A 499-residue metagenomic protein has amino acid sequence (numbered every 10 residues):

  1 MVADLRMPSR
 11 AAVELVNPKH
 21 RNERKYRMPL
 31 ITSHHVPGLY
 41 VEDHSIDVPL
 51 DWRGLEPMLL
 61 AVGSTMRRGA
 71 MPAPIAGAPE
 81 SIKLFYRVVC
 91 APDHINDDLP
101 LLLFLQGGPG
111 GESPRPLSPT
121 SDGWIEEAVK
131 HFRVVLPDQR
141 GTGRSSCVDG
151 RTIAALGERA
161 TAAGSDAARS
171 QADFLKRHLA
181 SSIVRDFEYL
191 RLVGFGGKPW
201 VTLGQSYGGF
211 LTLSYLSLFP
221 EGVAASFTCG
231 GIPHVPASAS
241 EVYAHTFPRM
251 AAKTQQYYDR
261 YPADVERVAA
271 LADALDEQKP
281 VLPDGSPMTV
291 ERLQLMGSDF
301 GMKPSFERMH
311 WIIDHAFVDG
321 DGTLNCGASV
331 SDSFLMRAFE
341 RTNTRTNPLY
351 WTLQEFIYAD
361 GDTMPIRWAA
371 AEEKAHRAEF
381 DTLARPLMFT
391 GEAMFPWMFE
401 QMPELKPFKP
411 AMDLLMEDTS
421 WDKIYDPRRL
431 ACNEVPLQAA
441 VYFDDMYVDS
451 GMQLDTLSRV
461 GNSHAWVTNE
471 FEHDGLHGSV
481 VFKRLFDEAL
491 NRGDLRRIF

Functional and structural regions predicted by a protein language model:
L5-H20: Intrinsically disordered, low-structural-confidence terminal and linker regions
A12, N22-I31: DnaQ-like (DEDDh/DEDDy) 3′-5′ exonuclease domain used for proofreading and 3′-end trimming on nucleic acids
Y26-P29, H35-R68, P72-I82, V88-G285 (+5 more regions): Gly/Pro-rich cap/lid or specificity-loop segments adjacent to the active site
K279-D418: Alpha/beta-hydrolase fold active-site neighborhood
A439-D444: Conserved strand-to-loop "acid loop" that flanks and positions the catalytic carboxylate
V460-G461: C-terminal structured domains
